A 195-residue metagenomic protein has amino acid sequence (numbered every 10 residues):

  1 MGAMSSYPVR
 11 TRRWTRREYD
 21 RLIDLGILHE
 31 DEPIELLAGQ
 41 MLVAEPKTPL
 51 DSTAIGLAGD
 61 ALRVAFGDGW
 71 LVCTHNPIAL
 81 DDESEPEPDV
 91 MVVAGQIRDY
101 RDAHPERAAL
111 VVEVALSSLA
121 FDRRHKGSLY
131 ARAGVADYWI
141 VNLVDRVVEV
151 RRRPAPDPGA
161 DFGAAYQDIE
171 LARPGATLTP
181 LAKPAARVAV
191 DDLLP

Functional and structural regions predicted by a protein language model:
M1-P195: Gly/Pro/Ser/Thr-rich low-complexity, intrinsically disordered segments predominantly at protein N-termini
